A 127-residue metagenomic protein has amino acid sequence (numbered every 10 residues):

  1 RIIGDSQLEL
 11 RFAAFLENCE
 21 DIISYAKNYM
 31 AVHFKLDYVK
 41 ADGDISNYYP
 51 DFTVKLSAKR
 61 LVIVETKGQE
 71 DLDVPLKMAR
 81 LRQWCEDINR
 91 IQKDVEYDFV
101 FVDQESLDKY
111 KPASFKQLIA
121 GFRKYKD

Functional and structural regions predicted by a protein language model:
R1-D127: Electrostatic, structured charged patches in enzyme active sites and in nucleic-acid/phosphate-binding
